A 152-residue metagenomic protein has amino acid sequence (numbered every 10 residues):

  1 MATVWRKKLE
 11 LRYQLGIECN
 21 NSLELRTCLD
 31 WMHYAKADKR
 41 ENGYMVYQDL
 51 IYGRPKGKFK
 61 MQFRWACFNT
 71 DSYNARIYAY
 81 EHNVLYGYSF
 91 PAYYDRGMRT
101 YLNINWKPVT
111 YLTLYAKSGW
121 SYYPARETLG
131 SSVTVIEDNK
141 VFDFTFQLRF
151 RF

Functional and structural regions predicted by a protein language model:
M1-F152: Exposed, low-structure sequence patches enriched in small/polar residues
